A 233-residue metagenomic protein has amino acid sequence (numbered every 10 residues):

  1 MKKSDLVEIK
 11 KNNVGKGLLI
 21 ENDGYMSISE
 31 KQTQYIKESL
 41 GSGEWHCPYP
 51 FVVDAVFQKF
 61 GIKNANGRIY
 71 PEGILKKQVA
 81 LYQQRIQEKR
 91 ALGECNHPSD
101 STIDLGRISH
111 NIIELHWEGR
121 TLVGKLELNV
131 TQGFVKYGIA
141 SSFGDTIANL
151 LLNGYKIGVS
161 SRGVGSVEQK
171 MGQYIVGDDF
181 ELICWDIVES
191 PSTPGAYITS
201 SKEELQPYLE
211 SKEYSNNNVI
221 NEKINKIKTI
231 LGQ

Functional and structural regions predicted by a protein language model:
M1-R85, K212-S215: Polar/acidic, low-complexity leader/linker segments enriched in S/T/G and N/D
K3-D5, F143, I220-I224: Short amphipathic alpha-helical segments that mediate assembly, nucleic-acid/protein binding, or membrane association
L6-V14, K89, N111-N216: Residue microenvironments linked to proteolytic maturation and disulfide-stabilized extracellular modules
K10, E210-Q233: Terminal short linear interaction segments
P48, S109-I112: Polyanion/phosphate-binding surface patch
F57-K63, N96-D100, R162-K170: Short, flexible beta-strand-to-coil junctions
Q58-R68, S99-L105, T131-I139: Short, surface-exposed beta-strand/loop "edge" segments at domain boundaries and coil↔beta transitions
E88-I103, V159: Short conserved beta-strand and strand-loop elements enriched in small hydrophobics with frequent Asp/Gly
